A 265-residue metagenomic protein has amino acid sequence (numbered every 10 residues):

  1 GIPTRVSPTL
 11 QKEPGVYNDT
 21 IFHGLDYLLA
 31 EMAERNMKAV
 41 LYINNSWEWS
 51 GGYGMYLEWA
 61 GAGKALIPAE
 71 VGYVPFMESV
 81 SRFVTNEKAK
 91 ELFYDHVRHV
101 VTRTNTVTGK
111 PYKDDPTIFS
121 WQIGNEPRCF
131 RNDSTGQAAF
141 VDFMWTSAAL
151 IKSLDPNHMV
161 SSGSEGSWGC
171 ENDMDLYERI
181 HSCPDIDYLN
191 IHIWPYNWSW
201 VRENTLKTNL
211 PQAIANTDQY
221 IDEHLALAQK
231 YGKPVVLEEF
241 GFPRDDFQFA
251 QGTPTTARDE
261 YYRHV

Functional and structural regions predicted by a protein language model:
G1-W200, L210-P234, F240-H264: Active-site mouth of glycoside hydrolases
R202-L206: Acidic, serine/threonine/proline-rich low-complexity intrinsically disordered regions
